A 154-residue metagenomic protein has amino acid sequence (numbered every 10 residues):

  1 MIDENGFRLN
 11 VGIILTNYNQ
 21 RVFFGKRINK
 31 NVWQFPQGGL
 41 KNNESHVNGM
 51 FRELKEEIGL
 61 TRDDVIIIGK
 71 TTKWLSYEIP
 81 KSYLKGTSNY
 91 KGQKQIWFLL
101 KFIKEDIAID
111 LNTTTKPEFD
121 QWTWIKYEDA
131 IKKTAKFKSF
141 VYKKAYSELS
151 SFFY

Functional and structural regions predicted by a protein language model:
M1-Y18, T87-S88: Acidic, metal-coordinating catalytic segment for phosphate/diphosphate chemistry, firing primarily on the Nudix
L15-Y18, R27, L100-F102: Active-site beta-strand termini and strand-to-loop segments that position acidic
N29-N31: A conserved beta-turn-beta hairpin within the catalytic core of GNAT-like acetyltransferases that forms part
Q34-G38: A short gly/proline-enriched turn/hairpin at secondary-structure junctions
L40-A135: Unchanged
Y127-Y154: Charged phosphate-binding loop/patch that engages nucleotide di/tri-phosphates or the phosphate backbone of nucleic
